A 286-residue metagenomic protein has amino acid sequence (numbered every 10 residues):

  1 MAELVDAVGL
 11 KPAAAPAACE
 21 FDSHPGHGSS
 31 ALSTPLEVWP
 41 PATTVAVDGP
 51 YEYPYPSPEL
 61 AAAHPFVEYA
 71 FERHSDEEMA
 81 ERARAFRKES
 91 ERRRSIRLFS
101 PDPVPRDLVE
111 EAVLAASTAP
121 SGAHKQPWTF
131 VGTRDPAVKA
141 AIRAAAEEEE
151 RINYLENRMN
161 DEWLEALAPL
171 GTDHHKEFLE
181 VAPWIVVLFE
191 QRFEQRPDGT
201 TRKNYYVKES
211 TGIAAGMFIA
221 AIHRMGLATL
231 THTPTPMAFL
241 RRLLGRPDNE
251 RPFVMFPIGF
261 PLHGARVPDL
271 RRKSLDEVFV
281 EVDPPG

Functional and structural regions predicted by a protein language model:
P35-E78, P169, V254-G286: C-terminal helix-cap and adjacent tail motif
E59, Q126, V131-T211: Glycine/small-residue-rich phosphate/adenosyl-binding loop
A63-E72, R87-P101: Generic N-terminal amphipathic, Lys/Arg-enriched alpha-helix
R93, E111-A116, V186, R192-L243: Small-aliphatic-rich amphipathic alpha-helix that forms the alpha element of a beta-alpha
A115-S117, P169-H174, L240-R242, A265: Glycine-rich, charged/polar anion/phosphate-binding loops that engage phosphate groups from diverse ligands
S117-H124: Glycine-rich phosphate/pyrophosphate-binding beta-alpha loops
E150-M159, G245-P268: A glycine-rich helix N-cap at a beta->alpha junction
